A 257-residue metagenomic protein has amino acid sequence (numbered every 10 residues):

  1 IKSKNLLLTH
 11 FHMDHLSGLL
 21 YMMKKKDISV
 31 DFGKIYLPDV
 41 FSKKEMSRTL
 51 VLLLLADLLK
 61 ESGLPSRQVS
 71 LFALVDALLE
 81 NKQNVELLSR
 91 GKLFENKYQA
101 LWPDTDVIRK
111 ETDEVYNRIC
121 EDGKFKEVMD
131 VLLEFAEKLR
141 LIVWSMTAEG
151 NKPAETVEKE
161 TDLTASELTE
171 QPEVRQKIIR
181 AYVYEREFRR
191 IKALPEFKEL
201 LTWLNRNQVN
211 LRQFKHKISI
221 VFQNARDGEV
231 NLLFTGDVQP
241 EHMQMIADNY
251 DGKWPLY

Functional and structural regions predicted by a protein language model:
I1, A77, Q83-L87, V238 (+1 more regions): A short, well-structured beta->alpha microelement
I1, F11, V40, P103-D104 (+1 more regions): Active-site metal-binding loops of divalent metal-dependent hydrolases
I1-L37, D251-Y257: Active-site metal-binding motif and surrounding structural segment of the metallo-beta-lactamase
L7, L232-F234: Residue-level marker for buried hydrophobic side chains located in beta-strands that build the well-ordered beta-sheet
F11-S17, S42-E45, Q239-M243: Active-site environment of divalent metal-dependent phosphoester hydrolases
K25-L232: Flexible, acidic/histidine-containing loops and adjacent segments that form or flank the divalent-metal
K110-E114, G236, Q244-I246: A short secondary-structure junction signal
K215, N224-G228, V238-G252: C-terminal regulatory/interaction regions
